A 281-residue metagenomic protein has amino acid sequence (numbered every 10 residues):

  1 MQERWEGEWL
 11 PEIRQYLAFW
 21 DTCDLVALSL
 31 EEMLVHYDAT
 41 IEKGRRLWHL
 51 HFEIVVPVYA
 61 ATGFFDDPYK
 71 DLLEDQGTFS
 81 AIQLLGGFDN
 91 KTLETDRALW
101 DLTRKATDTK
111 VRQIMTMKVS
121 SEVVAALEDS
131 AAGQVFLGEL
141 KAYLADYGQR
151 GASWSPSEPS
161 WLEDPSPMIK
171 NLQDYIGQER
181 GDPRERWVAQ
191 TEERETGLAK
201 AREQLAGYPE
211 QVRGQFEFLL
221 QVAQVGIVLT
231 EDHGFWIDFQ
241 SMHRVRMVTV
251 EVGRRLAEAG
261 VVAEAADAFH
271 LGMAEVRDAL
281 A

Functional and structural regions predicted by a protein language model:
M1-A281: Contiguous hydrophobic, helix-prone segments at protein termini that mediate membrane targeting/anchoring
